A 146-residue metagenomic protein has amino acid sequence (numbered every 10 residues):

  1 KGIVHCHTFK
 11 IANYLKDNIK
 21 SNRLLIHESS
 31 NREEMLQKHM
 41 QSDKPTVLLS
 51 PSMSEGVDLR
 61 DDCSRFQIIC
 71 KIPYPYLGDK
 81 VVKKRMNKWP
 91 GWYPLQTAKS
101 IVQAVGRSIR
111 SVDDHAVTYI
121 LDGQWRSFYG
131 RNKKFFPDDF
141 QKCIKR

Functional and structural regions predicted by a protein language model:
K1-G2, L25, N87-P90: Glycine- and acidic
G2-H5, A116, P137: Glycine-centered flexibility motif
I3-E33: Conserved helicase motor "Helicase C" RecA-like lobe of SF1/SF2 P-loop NTPases
A12, K16, V81-K83, K99 (+1 more regions): Residue-level detector of solvent-exposed, low-hydrophobicity positions
A12-N18, V57-D62, Y129-N132: A short acidic (Asp/Glu
N18-S21, S64-R65, K134-K142: Short, solvent-exposed amphipathic alpha-helical segments in soluble enzyme and RNA/protein-processing domains
N31-F128: Conserved RecA-like P-loop NTPase helicase motor core
Y119-R146: N-terminal targeting/trafficking signals and adjacent low-complexity tails
